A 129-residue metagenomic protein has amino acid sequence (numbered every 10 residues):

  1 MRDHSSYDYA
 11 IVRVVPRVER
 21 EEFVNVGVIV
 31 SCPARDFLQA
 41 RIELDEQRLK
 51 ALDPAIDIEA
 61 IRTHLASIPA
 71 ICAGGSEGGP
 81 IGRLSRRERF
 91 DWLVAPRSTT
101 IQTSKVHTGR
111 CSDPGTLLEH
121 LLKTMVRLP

Functional and structural regions predicted by a protein language model:
M1-P129: Polybasic/polar functional segments that serve as interface/processing modules
